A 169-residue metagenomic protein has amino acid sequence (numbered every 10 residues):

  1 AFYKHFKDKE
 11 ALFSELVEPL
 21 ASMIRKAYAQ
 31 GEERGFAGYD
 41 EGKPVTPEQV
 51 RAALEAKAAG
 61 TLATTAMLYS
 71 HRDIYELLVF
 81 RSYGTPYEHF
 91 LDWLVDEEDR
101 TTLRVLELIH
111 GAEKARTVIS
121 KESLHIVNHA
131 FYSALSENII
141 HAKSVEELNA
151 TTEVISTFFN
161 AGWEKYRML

Functional and structural regions predicted by a protein language model:
A1: Residues in the helix-turn-helix
K4, A11-G38, A59, A63 (+3 more regions): Alpha-helical structural segments
D8-A11, D73: Residue-level recognition of oxygen-bearing side chains
K26-V79: Helical hydrophobic small-molecule/effector-binding pocket
G35-G42, Y75-S82, I109, L135-K143 (+1 more regions): Secondary-structure edge/capping motif, primarily at the C-terminal ends of alpha-helices and the immediately following
V50, Y83, Y87, R116 (+2 more regions): Residue-level recognition of alpha-helical structural elements
E55, A59-D73, V79, Y83-G111 (+1 more regions): Amphipathic alpha-helical packing segments from all-alpha helical-bundle domains
A66, S70, R100-L108, L124-L169: C-terminal peripheral helix-coil segments that are non-catalytic and often amphipathic
